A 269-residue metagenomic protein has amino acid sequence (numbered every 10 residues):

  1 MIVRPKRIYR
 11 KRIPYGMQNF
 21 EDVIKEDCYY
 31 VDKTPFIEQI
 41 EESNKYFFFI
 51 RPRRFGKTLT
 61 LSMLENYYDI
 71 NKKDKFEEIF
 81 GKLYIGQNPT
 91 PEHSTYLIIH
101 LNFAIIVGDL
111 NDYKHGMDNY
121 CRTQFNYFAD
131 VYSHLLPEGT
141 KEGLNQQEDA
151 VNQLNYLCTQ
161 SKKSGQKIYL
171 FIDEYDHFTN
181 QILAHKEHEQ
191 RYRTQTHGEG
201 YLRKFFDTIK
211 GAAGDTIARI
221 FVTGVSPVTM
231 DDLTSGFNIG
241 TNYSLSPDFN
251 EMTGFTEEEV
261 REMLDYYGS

Functional and structural regions predicted by a protein language model:
M1-S269: Phosphate-binding site recognition
